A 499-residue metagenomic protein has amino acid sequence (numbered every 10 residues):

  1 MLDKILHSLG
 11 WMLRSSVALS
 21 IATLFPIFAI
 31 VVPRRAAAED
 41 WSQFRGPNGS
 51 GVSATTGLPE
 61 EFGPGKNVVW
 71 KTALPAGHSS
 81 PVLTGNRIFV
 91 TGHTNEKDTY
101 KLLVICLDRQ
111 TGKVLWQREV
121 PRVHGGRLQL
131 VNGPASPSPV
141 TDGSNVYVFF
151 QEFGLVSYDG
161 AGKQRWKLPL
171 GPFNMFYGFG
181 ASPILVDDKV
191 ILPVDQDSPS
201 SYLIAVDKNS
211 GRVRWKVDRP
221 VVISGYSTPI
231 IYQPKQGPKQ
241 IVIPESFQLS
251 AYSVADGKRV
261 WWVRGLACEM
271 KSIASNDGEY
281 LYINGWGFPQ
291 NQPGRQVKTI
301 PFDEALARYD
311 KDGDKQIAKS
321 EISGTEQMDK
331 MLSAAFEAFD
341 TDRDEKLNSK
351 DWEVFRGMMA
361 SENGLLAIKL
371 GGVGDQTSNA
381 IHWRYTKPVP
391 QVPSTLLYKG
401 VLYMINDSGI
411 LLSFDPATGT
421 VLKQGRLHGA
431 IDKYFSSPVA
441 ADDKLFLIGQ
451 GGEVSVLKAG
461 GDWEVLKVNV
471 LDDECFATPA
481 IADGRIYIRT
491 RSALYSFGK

Functional and structural regions predicted by a protein language model:
M1-A18: N-terminal secretory signal peptides that target proteins for export/translocation
D3, P26-A29, G63, G498: Compositionally biased, low-structure terminal segments
H7, P26-F28, A38, R384: Helix-centric, low-specificity signal for extended rod-like, repetitive segments
W11, V31-V32: Intrinsically disordered, low-complexity regions enriched in serine, threonine, proline and polar/charged residues
S15-I30: Bacterial N-terminal signal peptides
R34-K499: Noncatalytic, solvent-exposed loop/strand surfaces of beta-propeller-type extracellular/periplasmic domains
